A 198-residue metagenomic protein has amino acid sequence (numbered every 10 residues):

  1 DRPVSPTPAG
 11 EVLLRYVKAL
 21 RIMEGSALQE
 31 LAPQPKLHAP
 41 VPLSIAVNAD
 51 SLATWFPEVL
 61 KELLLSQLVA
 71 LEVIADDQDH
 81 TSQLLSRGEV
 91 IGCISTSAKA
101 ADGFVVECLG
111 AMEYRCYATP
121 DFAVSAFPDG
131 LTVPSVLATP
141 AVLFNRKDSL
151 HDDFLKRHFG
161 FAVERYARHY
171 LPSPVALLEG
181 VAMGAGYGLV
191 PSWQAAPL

Functional and structural regions predicted by a protein language model:
D1-V4, V41-L43: Flexible, nucleotide-binding loop/lid elements of kinase catalytic cores
S5-P33: Alpha-helical "hinge/linker" immediately C-terminal to small N-terminal DNA-binding modules
A27, S51-L52, H80, K99-A100 (+3 more regions): Alpha-helix capping/helix-boundary segments
P33-L43, S135-A138: Immediate post-signal peptide segment of exported/extracytoplasmic ligand-binding proteins
H38-D102: Central regulatory/effector-binding core of bacterial HTH transcription factors
Q83-S86, V105-A185, Q194-L198: C-terminal regulatory
I91-S95, G186-P191: Paired acidic/hydrophobic, glycine-rich loop segments that form the ligand-binding mouth/hinge of periplasmic-binding
